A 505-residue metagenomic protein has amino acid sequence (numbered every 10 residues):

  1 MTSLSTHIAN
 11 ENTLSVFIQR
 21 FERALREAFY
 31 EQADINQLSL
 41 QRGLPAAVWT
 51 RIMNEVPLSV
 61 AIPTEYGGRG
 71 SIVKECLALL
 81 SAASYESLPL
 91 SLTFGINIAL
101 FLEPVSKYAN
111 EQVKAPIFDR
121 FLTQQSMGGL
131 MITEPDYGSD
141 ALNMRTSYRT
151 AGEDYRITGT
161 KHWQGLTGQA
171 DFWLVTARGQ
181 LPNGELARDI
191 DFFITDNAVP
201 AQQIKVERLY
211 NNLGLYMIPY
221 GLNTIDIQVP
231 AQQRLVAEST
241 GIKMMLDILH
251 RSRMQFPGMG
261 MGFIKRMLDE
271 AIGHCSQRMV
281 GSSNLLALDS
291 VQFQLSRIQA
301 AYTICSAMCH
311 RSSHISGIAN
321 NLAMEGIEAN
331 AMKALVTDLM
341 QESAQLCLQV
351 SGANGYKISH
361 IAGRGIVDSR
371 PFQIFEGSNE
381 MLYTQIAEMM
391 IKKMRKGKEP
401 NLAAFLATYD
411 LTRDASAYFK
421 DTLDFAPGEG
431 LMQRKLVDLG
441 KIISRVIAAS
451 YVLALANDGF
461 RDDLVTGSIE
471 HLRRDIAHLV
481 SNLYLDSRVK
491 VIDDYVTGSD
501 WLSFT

Functional and structural regions predicted by a protein language model:
M1-I96, Y108-A109, V113-T123, D421-T505: Amphipathic, small/basic residue-rich leader segments at the start of a protein or domain
N36-Q37, T303-L335, L348-Q349, A454-N457: C-terminal helix-coil-helix/basic helical segment that borders enzyme active sites and/or dimer interfaces and provides
L92-Q112, G138-A141, S276: N-terminal glycine-rich flavin-associated loop
T123-I132: A short, Trp-centered hydrophobic/proline-enriched beta-strand micro-motif
T146-R149: A structural signal for short hydrophobic beta-strand segments in well-ordered beta-sheet cores
T158-I204: A short core secondary-structure module
V206, Y210-A301, R370-N379, E388-A456: Glycine-rich beta->alpha junctions and the first turn(s) of the following alpha-helix
G326-D414, S481, L485, V491-D493 (+1 more regions): Alpha-helix capping/hinge segments and adjacent helical runs
